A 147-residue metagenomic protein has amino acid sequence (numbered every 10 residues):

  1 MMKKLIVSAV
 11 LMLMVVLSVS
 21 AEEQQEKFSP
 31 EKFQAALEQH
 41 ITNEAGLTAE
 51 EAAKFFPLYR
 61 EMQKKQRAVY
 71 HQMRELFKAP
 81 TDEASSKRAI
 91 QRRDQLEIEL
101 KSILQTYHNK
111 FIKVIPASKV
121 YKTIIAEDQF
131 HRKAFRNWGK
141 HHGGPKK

Functional and structural regions predicted by a protein language model:
M1-L5: Positively charged n-region of N-terminal signal peptides that target proteins for export
S8-V16: Bacterial N-terminal signal peptides
S18-V19, Q63-Q66, H131-A134: A short hydrophobic/aromatic micro-motif that marks alpha-helical segments and, especially, helix-coil
A21-Q24: Boundary of Sec targeting at the N-terminus
P30-E38: An amphipathic alpha-helix signature
K32, K101-K147: Amphipathic, charged alpha-helical segments and their helix-to-coil junctions in extracytoplasmic/peripheral assemblies
L37-V114: Amphipathic alpha-helical segments
